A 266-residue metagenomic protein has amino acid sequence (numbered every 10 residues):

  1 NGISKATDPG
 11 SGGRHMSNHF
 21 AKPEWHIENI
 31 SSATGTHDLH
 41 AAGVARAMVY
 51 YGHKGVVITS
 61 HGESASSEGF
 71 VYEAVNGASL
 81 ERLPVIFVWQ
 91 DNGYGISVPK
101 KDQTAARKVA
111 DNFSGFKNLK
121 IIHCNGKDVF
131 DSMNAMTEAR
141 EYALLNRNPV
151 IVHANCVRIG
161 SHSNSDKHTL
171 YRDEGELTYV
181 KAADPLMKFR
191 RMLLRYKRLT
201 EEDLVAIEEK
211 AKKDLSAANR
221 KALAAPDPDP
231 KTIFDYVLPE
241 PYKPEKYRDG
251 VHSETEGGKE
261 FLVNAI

Functional and structural regions predicted by a protein language model:
N1-E81, P99-K117: Cofactor-binding active-site loop characterized by glycine-rich and histidine/acidic residues
E24, H61-S67, W89-G95, K127-D131 (+1 more regions): Acidic, glycine-rich active-site loops and adjacent beta-strand->loop/helix elements that engage anionic groups
R46-H53, A106-E138, K181-E208: Conserved thiamine diphosphate
E81-K101: A short, conserved beta-to-alpha structural element at the edge of catalytic cores that scaffolds binding
G93-P99, L119-N125, T169-T178, E202-L204: Short beta-alpha connecting loops at secondary-structure transitions that line or flank enzyme active sites
E141-N148: Long, amphipathic alpha-helical stalk/connector segments used for oligomerization, subunit docking, or mechanical
I159-G160, D166-I266: Conserved acidic/glycine
